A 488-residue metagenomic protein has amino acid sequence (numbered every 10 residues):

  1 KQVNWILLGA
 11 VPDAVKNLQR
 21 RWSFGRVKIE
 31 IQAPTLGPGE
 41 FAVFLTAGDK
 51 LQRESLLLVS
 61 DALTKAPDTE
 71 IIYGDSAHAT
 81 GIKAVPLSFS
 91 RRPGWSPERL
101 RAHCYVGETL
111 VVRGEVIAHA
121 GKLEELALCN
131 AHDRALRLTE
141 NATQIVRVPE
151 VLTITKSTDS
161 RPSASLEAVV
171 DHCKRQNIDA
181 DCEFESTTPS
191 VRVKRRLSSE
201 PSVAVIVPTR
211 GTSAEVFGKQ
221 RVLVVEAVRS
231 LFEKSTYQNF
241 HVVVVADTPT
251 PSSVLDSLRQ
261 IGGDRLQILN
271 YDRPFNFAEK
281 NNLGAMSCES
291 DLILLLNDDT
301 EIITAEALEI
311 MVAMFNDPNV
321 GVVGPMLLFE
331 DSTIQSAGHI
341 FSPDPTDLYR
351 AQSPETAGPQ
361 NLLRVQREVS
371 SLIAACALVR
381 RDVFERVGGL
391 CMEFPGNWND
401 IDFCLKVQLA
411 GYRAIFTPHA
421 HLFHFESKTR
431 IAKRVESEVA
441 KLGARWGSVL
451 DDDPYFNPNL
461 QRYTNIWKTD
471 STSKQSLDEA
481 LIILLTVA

Functional and structural regions predicted by a protein language model:
K1-Q2, K65, V224-N239: Short, acidic, metal-binding catalytic loop of nucleotide-sugar glycosyltransferases
F24-P38, Y271-C288: Glycine-rich, basic loop-to-helix element that forms the pyrophosphate-binding segment of sugar-nucleotide handling
A42, I293: Short aromatic/hydrophobic "clamp" motif used to bind/position activated sugar donors
T46-K50, D75, N297-E301: The conserved acidic donor/metal-binding loop of glycosyltransferases
E54-L87, E301-D344: Conserved donor NDP-sugar-binding/catalytic core segment of glycosyltransferases
P86-V112, E279-K280, S342-D382, R386: A recurrent flexible, glycine/aromatic-enriched loop bordering the glycosyltransferase active site that acts as
V116, L126-E150, V169, A307-M311 (+3 more regions): A short, conserved alpha-helix in the catalytic core of glycosyltransferases
R161-V203, G321, D331, P343-E368 (+3 more regions): C-terminal, non-catalytic tails of nucleotide-sugar-dependent glycosyltransferases
